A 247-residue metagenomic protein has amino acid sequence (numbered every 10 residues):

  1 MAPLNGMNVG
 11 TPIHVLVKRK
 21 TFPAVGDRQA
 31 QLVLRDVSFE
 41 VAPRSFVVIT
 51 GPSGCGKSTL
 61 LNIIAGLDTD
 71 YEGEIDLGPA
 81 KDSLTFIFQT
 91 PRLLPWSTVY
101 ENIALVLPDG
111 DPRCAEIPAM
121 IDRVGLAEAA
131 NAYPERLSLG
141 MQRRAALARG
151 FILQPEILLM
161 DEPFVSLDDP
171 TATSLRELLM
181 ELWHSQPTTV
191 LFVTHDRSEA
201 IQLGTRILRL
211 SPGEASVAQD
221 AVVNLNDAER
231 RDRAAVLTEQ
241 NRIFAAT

Functional and structural regions predicted by a protein language model:
T50-P52: The feature captures the beta-strand-to-loop junction immediately N-terminal to the Walker
A65: Helix-to-loop junction immediately C-terminal to a conserved catalytic motif
P112-A129, M180-E181: Conserved ABC ATPase "signature" region
Y133-L137, M141: Conserved ABC ATPase signature
L147-A148: Hydrophobic anchor residue at the start of the ABC signature
I152-E156: A short, proline-enriched helix->beta-strand linker immediately N-terminal to the Walker B motif in ABC-type P-loop
L158-E162: Catalytic Walker B motif of ABC-type/P-loop ATPase nucleotide-binding domains
